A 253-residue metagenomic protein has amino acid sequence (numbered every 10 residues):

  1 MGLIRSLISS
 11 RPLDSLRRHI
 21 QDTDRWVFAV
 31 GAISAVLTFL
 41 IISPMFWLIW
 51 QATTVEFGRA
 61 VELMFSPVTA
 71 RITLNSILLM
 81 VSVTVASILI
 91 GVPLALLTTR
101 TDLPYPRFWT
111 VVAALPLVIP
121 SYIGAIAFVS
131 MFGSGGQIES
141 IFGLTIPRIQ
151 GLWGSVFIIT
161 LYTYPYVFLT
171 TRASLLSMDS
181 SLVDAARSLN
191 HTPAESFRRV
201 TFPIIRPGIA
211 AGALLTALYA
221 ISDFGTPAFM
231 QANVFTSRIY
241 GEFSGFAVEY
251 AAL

Functional and structural regions predicted by a protein language model:
M1-I33: Transmembrane alpha-helical segments of polytopic membrane transport and secretion proteins
G2-D14, D179-S180, E195, T226 (+2 more regions): Feature of multi-pass inner-membrane transport and sensor proteins that recognizes transmembrane helices together
D22-V55, P67-L176, I204-F224, L253: Membrane-water interface segments at the C-terminal ends of transmembrane alpha-helices in multi-pass inner-membrane
G58-E62, T110, S180-S188, R199 (+1 more regions): Short amphipathic alpha-helical coupling elements at transmembrane boundaries
A60, P67, Q150, I221-L253: Interhelical loop and adjacent transmembrane-helix boundary motif in polytopic membrane transport permeases
P104, H191-T192: Short coil/turn motifs that cap or connect alpha-helices
L189-N190, P203: Glycine/proline-centered hinge or cleavage motifs at structural transition points of membrane proteins
